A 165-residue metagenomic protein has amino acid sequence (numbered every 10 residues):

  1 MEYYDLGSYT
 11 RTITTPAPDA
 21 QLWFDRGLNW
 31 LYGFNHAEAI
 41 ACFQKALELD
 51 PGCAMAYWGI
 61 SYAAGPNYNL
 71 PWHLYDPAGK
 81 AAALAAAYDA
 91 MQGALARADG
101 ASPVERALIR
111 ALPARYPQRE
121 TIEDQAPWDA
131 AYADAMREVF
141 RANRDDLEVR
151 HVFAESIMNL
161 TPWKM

Functional and structural regions predicted by a protein language model:
M1-G52, Y57-D145, V152-M165: Short coil/linker segments at helix-helix boundaries
